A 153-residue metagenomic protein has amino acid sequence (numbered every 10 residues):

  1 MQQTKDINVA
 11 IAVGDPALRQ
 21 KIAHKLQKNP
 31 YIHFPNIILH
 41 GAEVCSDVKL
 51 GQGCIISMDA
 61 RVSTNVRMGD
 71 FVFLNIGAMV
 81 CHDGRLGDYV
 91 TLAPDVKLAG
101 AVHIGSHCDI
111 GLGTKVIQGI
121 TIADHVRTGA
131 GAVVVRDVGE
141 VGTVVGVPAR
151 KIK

Functional and structural regions predicted by a protein language model:
M1-H40: Phosphate-bearing ligand-interacting subdomains that bind or position ATP/ADP/UDP/GDP/NAD(P) or nucleotide-linked
N36-I152: Structural signal for interior beta-strand "rungs" in well-ordered beta-sheet cores of soluble enzyme domains
